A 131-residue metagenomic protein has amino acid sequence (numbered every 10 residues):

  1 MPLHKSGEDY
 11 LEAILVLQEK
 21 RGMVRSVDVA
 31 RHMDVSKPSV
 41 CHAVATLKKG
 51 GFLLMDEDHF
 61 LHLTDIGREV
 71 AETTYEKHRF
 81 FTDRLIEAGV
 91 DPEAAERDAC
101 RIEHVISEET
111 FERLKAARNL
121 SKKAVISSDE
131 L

Functional and structural regions predicted by a protein language model:
P2-V35: N-terminal helix-turn-helix DNA-binding core of bacterial DNA-binding proteins
H4, L63-T64, S107: Residue-level signal for threonine
A13, A43-T46, F52, H59 (+4 more regions): Residue-level recognition of specific faces of alpha-helices
S26-E57: Canonical helix-turn-helix DNA-binding module
H32, V70, E87: Residues within the alpha-helical elements of helix-turn-helix
H59-K77: Basic, amphipathic "hinge/linker" alpha-helix immediately C-terminal to the N-terminal HTH DNA-binding motif
T74-E109: Arg/Lys-rich, alpha-helical DNA-contact motif
R97-L131: C-terminal regulatory/oligomerization modules of transcriptional regulators
